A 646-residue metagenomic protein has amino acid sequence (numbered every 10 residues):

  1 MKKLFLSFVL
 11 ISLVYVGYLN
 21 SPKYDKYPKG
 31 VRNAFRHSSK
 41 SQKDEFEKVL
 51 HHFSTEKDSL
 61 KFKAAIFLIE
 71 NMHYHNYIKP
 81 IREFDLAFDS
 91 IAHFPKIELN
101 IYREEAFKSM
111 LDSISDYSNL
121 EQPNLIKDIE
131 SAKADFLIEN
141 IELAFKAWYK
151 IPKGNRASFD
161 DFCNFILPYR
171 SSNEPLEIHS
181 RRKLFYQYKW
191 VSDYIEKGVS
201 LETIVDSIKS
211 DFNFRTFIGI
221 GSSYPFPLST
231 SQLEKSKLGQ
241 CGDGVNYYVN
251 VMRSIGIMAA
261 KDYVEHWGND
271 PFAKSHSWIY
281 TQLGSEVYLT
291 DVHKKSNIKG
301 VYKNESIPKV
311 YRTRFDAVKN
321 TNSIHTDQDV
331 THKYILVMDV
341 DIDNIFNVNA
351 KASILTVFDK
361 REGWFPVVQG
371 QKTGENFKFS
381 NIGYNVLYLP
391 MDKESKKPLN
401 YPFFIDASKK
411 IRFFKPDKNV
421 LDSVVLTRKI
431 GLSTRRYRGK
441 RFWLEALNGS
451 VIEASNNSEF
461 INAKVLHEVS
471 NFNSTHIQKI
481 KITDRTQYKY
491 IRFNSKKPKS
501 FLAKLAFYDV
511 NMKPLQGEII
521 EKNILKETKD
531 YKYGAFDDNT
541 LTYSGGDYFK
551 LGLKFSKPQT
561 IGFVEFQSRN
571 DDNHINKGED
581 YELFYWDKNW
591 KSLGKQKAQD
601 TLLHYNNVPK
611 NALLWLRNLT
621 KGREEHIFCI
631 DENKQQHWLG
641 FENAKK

Functional and structural regions predicted by a protein language model:
Y27-K40, T55, Y194-D211, I220-Q232 (+1 more regions): Hydrophobic/aromatic-rich core segments of domains that either
D44-K48, F53-S236: Secondary-structure boundary elements
S323-K333, P402-I430, Q636-K646: Extracellular beta-sheet/turn segments enriched in Thr/Pro/Gly and aliphatic residues
L336-N347: A short, amphipathic beta-strand motif
K351-G370, V451-V469, Y581, Y585 (+1 more regions): Short amphipathic beta-strand segments in non-cytosolic proteins
N376-K396, R485-Q487, N607-K610: Short Pro-Gly-centered beta-turn/loop motif in secreted/extracellular proteins
S395-P416, A503-K504, R623-E632: Edge beta-strands of extracellular beta-sandwich domains
S423-T486, P498-F563, Q567-K577, G622-K646: Disordered, acidic Ser/Thr/Pro-rich linker "stalks" and the adjacent N-terminal cap of the next globular domain
